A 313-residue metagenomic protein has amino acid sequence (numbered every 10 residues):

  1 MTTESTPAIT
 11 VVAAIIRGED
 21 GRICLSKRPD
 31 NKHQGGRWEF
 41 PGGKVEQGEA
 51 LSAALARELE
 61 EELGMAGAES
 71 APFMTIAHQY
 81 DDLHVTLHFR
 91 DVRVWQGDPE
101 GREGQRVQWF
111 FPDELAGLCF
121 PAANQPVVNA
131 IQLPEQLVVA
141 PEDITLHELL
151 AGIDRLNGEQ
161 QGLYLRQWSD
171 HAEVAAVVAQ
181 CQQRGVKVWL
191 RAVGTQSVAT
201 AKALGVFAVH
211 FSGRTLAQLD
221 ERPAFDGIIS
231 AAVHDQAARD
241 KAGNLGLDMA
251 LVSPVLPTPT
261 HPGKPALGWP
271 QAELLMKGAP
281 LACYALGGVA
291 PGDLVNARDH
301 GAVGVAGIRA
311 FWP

Functional and structural regions predicted by a protein language model:
T2-C24, T75: Conserved N-terminal beta-strand and adjoining loop/helix that marks the start of the Nudix/MutT-like hydrolase domain
R22-E62, F73, K187-R191: Conserved Nudix-box catalytic region and its N-terminal flanking loop in Nudix hydrolases and closely related
A66-T75, R90: A short coil-to-beta-strand element that immediately follows conserved catalytic motifs
I76-P99: Active-site-adjacent beta-strand/loop module that shapes the phosphate/pyrophosphate-binding cleft
E100-I153, G158-E159: Nudix hydrolase/Nudix homology domain
L137-D143, Q160-R222, D226-A242, L251-S253: Catalytic beta/alpha-barrel core
V138, V233, A266-M276, P280-D293 (+2 more regions): Glycine-rich adenosine-cofactor-binding loop
V209-L219, M249-G263, V289-P313: Glycine-rich phosphate-binding active-site loops on the catalytic face of alpha/beta enzymes
